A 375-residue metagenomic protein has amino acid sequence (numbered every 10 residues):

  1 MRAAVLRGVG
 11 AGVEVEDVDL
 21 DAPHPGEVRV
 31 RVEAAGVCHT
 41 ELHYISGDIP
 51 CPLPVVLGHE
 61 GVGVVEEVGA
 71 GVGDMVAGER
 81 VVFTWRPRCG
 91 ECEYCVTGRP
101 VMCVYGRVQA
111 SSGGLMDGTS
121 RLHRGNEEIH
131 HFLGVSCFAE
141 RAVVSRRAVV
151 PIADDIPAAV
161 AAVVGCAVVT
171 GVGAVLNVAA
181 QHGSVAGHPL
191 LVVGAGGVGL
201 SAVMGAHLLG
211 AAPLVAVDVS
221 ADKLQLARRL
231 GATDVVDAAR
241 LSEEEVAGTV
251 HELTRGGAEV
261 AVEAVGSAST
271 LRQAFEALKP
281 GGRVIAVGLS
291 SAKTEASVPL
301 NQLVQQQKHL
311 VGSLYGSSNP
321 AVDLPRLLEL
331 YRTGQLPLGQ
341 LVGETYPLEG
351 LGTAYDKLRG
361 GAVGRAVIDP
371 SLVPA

Functional and structural regions predicted by a protein language model:
M1-V62, S136, E140-V144, A148 (+1 more regions): Short N-terminal strand-loop motif that marks the start of NAD(P)H/FAD-dependent oxidoreductase cofactor-binding domains
D21-A35, S46-V96, V101, Q109 (+1 more regions): Glycine-rich beta-strand-centered segment in the early N-terminal region that forms part of a ligand/cofactor-binding
G78, G187, G257-A258, L338 (+1 more regions): Local beta-strand N-terminus motif with an aromatic residue
R80, E140, R147-V149, A153-R240 (+1 more regions): Mid-domain Rossmann-like dinucleotide-binding core that forms the NAD(H)/NADP(H) cofactor-binding site
W85-R147: Cysteine-cluster motifs in flexible loop/terminal segments that predominantly coordinate metals
A179-P189, V198, L208, A221-H309 (+1 more regions): Glycine-rich cofactor phosphate-binding loops and adjacent beta1-alpha1 units of small-molecule cofactor enzyme domains
R272-F275, S317, A321-A375: C-terminal hydrophobic helical "lid"/dimerization subdomain of Rossmann-like NAD(P)H-dependent oxidoreductases
